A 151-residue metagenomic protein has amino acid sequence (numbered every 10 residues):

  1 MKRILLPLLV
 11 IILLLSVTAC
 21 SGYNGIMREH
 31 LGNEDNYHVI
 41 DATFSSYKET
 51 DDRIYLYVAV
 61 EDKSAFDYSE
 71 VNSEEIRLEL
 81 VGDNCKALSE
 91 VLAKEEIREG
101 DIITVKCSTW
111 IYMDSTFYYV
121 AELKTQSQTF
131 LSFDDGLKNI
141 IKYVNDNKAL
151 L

Functional and structural regions predicted by a protein language model:
M1-I4, L9: Positively charged n-region of N-terminal signal peptides that target proteins for export
L15-A19: C-terminal motif of bacterial Sec signal peptides marking the signal peptidase cleavage site
S21-Y23: Bacterial signal peptide processing site
N33-S64: Structural detector for short beta-strands of small beta-barrel domains
H38-F44, G100-T109: OB-fold and OB-like beta-barrel modules that bind single-stranded nucleic acids
L78-S89: Short, structured beta-strand/loop micro-motifs enriched in basic residues and often containing a Trp
A87-K106: Short nucleic-acid-contacting surface segments enriched for D/E, G, S/T with interspersed K/R
T109-N145: OB-fold/S1-family single-stranded nucleic acid-binding modules
